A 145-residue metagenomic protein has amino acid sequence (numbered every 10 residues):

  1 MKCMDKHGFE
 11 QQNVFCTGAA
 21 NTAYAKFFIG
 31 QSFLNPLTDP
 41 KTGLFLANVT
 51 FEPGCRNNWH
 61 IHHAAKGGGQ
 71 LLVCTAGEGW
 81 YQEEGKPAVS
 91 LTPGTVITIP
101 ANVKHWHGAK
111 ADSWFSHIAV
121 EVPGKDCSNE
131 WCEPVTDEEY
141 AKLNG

Functional and structural regions predicted by a protein language model:
M1-F45, S128-G145: A short, N-terminal "cap"/entry segment at the start of jelly-roll beta-barrel domains of the cupin/DSBH fold
N48-E52, H63-Y81, V120-P123: Short, conserved beta-strand element in jelly-roll/cupin
N58-H60, Y81-Q82, I99, K104-A111: Short beta-strand His + acidic residue motifs that chelate non-heme Fe in jelly-roll/DSBH and cupin folds
G85-A101: Short acidic-glycine-tyrosine-enriched beta hairpin
T98, D112-W131: A short hydrophobic beta-strand segment most commonly corresponding to one strand of the jelly-roll/cupin
